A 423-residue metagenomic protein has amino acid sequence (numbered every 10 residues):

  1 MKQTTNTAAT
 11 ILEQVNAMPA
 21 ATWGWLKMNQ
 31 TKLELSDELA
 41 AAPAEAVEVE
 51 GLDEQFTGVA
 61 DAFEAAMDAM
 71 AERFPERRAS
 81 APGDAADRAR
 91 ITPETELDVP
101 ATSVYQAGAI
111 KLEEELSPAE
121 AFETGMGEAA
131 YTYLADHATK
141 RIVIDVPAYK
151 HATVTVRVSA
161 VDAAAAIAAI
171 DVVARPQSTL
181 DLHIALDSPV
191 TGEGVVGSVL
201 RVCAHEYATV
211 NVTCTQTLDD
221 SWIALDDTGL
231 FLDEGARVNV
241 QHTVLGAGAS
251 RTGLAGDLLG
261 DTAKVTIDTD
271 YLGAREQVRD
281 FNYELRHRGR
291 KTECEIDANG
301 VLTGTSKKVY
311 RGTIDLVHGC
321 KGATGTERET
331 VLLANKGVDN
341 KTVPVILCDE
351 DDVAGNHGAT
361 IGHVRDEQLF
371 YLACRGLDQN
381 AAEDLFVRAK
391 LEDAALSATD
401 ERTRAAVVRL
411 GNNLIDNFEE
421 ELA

Functional and structural regions predicted by a protein language model:
M1-C203, Y207-T209, C214-Q216: Short, low-to-moderate order helix/coil transition modules at the start of elongated helical scaffolds
T4, A8, A121-F370, C374-R375 (+2 more regions): Conserved beta-strand/loop scaffold segments within soluble protein domains that form the structured core and edges
